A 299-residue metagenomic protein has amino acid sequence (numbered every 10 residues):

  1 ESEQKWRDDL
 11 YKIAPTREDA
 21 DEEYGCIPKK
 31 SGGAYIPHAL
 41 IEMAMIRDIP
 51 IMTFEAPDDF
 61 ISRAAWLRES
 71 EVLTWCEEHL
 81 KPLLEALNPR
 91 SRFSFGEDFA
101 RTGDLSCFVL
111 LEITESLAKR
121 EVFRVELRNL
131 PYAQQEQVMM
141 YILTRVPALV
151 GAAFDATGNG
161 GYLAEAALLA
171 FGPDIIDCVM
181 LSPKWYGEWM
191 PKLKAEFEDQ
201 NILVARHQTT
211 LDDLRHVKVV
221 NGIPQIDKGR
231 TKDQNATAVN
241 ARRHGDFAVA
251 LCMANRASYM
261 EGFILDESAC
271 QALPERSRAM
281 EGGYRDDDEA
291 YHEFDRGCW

Functional and structural regions predicted by a protein language model:
E1-S94, H292-E293, C298: Non-catalytic, compositionally simple segments
E1-T16, P147, L163-L169, I175-C178 (+1 more regions): ASCE P-loop NTPase helicase motor core
E23, I27, V109, G160-Y162 (+1 more regions): C-terminal nuclease/phosphodiesterase catalytic domains that cleave nucleic-acid phosphodiester bonds
L67-P89, D104-A156: Nucleic-acid-processing active sites and adjacent nucleic-acid-binding tracks, predominantly divalent metal-dependent
S94, R124, I175-V179: Conserved beta-strand scaffold positions in the cores of enzyme catalytic domains, especially in NTP/NDP-utilizing
G96-L105: Short acidic, Gly/Ser-rich segments with clustered Asp/Glu that frequently serve as metal-coordination loops in enzyme
D98, D155, D246-V249: Acidic active-site catalytic centers that drive phospho-/nucleotidyl reactions and related ester hydrolyses
A152-L168: Conserved DEDDh/DEDDy metal-dependent 3′-5′ exonuclease domain
